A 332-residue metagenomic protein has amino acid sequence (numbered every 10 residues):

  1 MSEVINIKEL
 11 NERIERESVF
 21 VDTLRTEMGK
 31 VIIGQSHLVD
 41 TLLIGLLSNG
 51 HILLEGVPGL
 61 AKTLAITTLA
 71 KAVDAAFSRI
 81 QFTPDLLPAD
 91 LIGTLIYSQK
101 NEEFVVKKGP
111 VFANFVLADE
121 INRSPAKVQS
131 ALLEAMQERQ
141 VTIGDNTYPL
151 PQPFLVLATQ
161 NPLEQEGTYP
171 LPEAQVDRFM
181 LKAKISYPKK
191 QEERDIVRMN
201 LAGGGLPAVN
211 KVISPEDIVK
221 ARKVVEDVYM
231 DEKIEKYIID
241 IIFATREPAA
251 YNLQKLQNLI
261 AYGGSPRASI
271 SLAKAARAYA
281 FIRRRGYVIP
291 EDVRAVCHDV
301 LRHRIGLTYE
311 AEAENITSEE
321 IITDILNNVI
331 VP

Functional and structural regions predicted by a protein language model:
M1-E9, I14-E15, P248-P332: C-terminal engagement/docking regions of AAA+ P-loop ATPases
R13-S18, V31, Y169, K182-K255 (+4 more regions): Conserved C-terminal "switch" segment of AAA+ ATPases
I14-L60, F243: Pre-Walker A (pre-P-loop) alpha-helix and adjacent loop at the N terminus of AAA/AAA+ ATPase modules, a conserved
L46-T83: Walker A/P-loop
L86-F115: Short glycine-rich substrate-engagement loop in P-loop NTPases that contacts/grips substrate
A89, P110-Q137, P151, E166-Q175 (+1 more regions): Conserved AAA+/SF3 P-loop NTPase catalytic/coupling segment centered on the Walker-B
V105-N114, I143-Q160, L171-M180: AAA+/SF3 P-loop NTPase mechanochemical coupling elements
E120, F154, A158-L163, I185-K189 (+1 more regions): A short beta-strand-to-loop transition that corresponds to the Sensor-1 phosphate-sensing loop of AAA+ P-loop ATPases
